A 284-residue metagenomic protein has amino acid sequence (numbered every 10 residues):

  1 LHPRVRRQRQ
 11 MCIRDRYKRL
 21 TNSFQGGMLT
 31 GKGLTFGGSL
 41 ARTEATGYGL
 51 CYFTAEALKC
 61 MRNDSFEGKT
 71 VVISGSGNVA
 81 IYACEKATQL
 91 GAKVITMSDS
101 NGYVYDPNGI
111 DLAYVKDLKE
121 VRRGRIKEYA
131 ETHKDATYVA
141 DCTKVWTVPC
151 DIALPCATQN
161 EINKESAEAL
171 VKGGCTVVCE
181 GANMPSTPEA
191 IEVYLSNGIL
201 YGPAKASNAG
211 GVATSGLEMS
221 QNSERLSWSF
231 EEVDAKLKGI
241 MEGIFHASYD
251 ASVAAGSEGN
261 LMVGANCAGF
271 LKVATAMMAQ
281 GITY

Functional and structural regions predicted by a protein language model:
L1-I13: Single conserved hydrophobic/aromatic residue that forms the stacking wall/gate of nucleotide- or nucleobase-binding
Q10, R14-D15, L40, Y82-K86 (+5 more regions): Short acidic, glycine/serine/threonine-rich loops at helix termini
K18-T30, S186-E192, F245: Acidic-glycine-rich active-site phosphate/pyrophosphate-binding loop
G27-G37, N197-G198: Glycine/charged-rich beta-loop-alpha catalytic/anionic-binding loops adjacent to active sites
G33-L34, G38-G49, G202-T214: Conserved phosphate/anionic-ligand binding catalytic regions in large, soluble enzymes, centered on
G38-E44, Y48-P149: Glycine-rich phosphate/diphosphate-binding loop of Rossmann-like nucleotide-binding domains
G102-Y201, A206: Rossmann-like adenosine-cofactor binding region
V171-Y284: Adenosine-phosphate binding glycine-rich loop
